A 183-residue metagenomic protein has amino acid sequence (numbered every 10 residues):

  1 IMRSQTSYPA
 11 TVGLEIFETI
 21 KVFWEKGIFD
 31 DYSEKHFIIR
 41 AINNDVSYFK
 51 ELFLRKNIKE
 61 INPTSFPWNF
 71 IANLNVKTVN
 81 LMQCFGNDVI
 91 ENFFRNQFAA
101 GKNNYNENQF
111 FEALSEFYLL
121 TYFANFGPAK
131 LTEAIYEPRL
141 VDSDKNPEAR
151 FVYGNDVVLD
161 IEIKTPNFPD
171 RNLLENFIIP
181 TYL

Functional and structural regions predicted by a protein language model:
I1-F85, Y105, F117-L120: Nuclease-adjacent, charged terminal/linker segments that flank catalytic cores
E60-F66, N73, K77-N92, N125 (+1 more regions): Metal-dependent nuclease catalytic core centered on acidic motifs
F85-E107: Short, conserved helix/loop micro-motifs enriched in His/Cys and acidic residues
A100-I135: Acidic-basic catalytic patches of nuclease active cores, encompassing PD-(D/E)XK and other metal-cofactor nuclease
N125-V152: A short acidic/basic microdomain associated with nuclease active sites
F151-E162, F168: Active-site beta-strand-loop-beta-strand hairpin of nuclease catalytic cores that positions key catalytic residues
